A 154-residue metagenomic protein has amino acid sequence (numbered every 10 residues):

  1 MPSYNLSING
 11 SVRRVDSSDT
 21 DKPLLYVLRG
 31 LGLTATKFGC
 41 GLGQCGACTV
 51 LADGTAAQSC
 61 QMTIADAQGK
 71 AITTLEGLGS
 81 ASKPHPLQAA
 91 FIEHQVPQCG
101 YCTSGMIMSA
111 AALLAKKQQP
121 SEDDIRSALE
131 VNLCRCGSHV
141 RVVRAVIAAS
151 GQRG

Functional and structural regions predicted by a protein language model:
M1-G154: Signature of N-terminal electron-transfer/Fe-S-associated modules in redox systems
